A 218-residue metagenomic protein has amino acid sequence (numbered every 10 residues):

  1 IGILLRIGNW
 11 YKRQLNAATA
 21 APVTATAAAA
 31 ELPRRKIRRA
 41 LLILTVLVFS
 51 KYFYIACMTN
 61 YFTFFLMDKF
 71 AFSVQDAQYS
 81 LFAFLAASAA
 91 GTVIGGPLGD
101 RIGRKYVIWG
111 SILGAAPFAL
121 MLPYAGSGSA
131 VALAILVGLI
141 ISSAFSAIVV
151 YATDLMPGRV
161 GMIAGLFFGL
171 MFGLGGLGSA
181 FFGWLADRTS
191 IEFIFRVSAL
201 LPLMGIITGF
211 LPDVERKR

Functional and structural regions predicted by a protein language model:
I1-V23, I206-D213: C-terminal membrane-cytosol helix-exit motif in multi-pass small-molecule transporters
I37-A90: Extracytoplasmic gate region of multi-pass secondary transporters
G91-G103, A186-D187: Helix-to-loop junctions at the C-terminal end of transmembrane segments in multipass secondary transporters
Y106-M121, A199: Structural signature of the two symmetry-related core transmembrane helices
F118-L122, V137, T208-G209: MFS-fold secondary transporters
G128-V137: Paired small-residue
S143-M156: Intracellular juxtamembrane helix-capping segments at the cytosolic ends of symmetry-related transmembrane helices
M156-I191, S198: A late C-terminal transmembrane helix in Major Facilitator Superfamily
